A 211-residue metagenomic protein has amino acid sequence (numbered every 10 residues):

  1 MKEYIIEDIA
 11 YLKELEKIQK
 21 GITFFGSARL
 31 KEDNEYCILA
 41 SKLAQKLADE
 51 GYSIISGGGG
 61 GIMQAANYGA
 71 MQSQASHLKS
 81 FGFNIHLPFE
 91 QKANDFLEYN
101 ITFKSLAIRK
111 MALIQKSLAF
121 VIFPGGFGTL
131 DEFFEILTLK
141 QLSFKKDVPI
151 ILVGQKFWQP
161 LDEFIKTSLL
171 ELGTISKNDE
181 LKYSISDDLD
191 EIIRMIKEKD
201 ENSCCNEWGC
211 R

Functional and structural regions predicted by a protein language model:
M1-G82: Glycine-rich beta-alpha loop segments
M1-I22, D187-R211: SAM-dependent methyltransferases
I38, G61-I122: Acidic/glycine-enriched connector segments
G61-A70, W158-L169: Glycine-rich, charge-decorated loop segments at or immediately adjacent to ligand/cofactor-binding or catalytic sites
H77-H86, F123, L137-L161, K177-N178: Short, acidic/small-residue loops that bind anionic groups at enzyme active sites
K92-F96, L172-N178: Short, conserved catalytic or adaptor-binding loops enriched in Gly and charged residues
N100-L106, L181-I192: Short acidic-hydrophobic, aromatic-tinged amphipathic segments that line or gate anion-handling sites
T102-V153, S203-C204: Active-site/ligand-binding-proximal alpha/beta "capping" segment
